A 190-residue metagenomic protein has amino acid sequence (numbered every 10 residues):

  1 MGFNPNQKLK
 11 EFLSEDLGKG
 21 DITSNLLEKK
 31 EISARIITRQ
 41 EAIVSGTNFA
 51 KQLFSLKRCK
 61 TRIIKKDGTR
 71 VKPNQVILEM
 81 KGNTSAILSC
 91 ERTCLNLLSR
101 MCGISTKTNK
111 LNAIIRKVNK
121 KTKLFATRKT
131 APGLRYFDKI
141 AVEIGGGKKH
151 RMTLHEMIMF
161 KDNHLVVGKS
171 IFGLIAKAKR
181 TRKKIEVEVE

Functional and structural regions predicted by a protein language model:
G2-E190: Acidic/glycine-rich phosphate/pyrophosphate-binding loops and surrounding catalytic core that coordinate Mg2+
